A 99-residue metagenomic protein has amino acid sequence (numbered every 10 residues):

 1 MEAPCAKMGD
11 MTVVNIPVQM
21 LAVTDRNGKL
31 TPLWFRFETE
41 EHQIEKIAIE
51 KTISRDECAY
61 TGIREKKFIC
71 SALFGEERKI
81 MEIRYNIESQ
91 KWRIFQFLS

Functional and structural regions predicted by a protein language model:
M1-S99: Cysteine-centric segments in proteins
